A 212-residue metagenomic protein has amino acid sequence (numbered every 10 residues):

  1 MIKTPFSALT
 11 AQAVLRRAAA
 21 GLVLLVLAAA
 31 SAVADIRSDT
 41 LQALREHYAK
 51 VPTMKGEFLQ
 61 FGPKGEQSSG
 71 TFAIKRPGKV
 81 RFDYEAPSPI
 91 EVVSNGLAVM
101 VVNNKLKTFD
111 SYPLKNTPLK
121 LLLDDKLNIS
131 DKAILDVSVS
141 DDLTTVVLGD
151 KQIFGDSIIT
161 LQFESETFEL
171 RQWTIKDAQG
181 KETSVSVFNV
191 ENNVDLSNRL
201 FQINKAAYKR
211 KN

Functional and structural regions predicted by a protein language model:
I2-L22: Bacterial N-terminal signal peptides that target proteins for export
A30-A34: Sec/Tat signal peptide C-region and signal peptidase I cleavage site
E46-P63: A short, Trp-centered hydrophobic/proline-enriched beta-strand micro-motif
Y48, N116-S130: Short, solvent-exposed helix-to-loop capping segments enriched in aromatics
V51-T53, Q67-S69, K75-P77, P87 (+5 more regions): Extracytoplasmic
F58, V80-Y84, V99-V102, V146-L148 (+1 more regions): Short hydrophobic/aromatic-rich beta-strand segments that constitute the beta-sheet cores of beta-sandwich/beta-barrel
T71-L121, T183-S184: An acidic-aromatic
S130-A133, V137-N212: Gly/Pro-enriched, hydrophobic low-complexity segments that function as extracytoplasmic propeptides/linkers
